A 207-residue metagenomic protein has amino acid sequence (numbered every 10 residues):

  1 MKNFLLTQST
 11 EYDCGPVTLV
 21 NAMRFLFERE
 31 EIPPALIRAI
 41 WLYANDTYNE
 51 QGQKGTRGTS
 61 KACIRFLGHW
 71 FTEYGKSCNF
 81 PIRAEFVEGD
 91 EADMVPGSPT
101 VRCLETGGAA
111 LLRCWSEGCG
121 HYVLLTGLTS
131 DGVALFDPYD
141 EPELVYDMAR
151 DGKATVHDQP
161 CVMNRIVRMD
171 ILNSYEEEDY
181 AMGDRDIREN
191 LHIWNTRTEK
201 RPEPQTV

Functional and structural regions predicted by a protein language model:
M1-G89: Cysteine-nucleophile protease catalytic domains, especially the papain-like/related folds used in DUB/UBL proteases
R24, Y122, V145: Short acidic, gly/pro-rich beta-turn/loop elements at beta-sheet edges and active-site/ligand-binding grooves
L26-R29, S116, Q205-V207: Long non-globular sequence segments
P33-I37, C119, D140-P142: Short Gly/Pro-enriched loop/turn and capping motifs at secondary-structure junctions
T56, S60, D93, Y180 (+1 more regions): Intrinsic-disorder-associated interaction segments
L67-E73, P96-V101, G152-A154, E178: Intrinsically disordered, low-complexity boundary segments flanking structured domains
E85-D140: Active-site-adjacent substructure of cysteine-protease-like catalytic cores
L104-E105, G127-V207: Noncatalytic regulatory segments and standalone regulatory/sensor domains
